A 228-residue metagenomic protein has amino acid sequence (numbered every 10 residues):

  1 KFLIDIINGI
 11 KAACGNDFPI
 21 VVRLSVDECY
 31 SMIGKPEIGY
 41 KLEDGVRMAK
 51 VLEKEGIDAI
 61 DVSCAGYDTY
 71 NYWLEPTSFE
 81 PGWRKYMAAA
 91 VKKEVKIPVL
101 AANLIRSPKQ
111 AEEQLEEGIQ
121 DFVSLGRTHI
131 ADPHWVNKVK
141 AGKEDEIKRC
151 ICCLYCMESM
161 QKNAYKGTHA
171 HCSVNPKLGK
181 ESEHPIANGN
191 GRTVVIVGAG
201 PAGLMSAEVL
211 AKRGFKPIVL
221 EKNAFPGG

Functional and structural regions predicted by a protein language model:
K1-V197, P201-P217, F225: Flavin-dependent oxidoreductase catalytic cores
G228: Radical SAM [4Fe-4S] cluster-binding motif and immediate context
